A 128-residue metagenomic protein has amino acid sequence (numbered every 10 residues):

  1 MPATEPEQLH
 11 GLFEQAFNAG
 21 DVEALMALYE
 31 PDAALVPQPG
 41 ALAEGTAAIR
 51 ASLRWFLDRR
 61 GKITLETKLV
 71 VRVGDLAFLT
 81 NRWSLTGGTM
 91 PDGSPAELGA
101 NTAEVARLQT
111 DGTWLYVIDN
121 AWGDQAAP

Functional and structural regions predicted by a protein language model:
M1-A24, A34-P128: A beta-strand edge to alpha-helix "cap/lid" segment located at domain peripheries
P31: Short glycine-dipeptide loop
